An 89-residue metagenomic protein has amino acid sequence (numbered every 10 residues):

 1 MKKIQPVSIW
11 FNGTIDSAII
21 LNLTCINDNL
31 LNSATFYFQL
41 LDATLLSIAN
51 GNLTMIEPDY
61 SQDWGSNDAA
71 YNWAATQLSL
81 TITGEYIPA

Functional and structural regions predicted by a protein language model:
M1-C25: Negatively charged, low-complexity tracts enriched in Asp/Glu with abundant Ser/Thr
K2, I48-A89: Acidic, low-complexity intrinsically disordered segments
W10, N22-T24, T35-Y37, N52-T54 (+1 more regions): Ser/Thr- (and often Asn-) enriched beta-sheet segments in non-cytosolic proteins
L30-P58: A short, structured beta-strand/loop element
